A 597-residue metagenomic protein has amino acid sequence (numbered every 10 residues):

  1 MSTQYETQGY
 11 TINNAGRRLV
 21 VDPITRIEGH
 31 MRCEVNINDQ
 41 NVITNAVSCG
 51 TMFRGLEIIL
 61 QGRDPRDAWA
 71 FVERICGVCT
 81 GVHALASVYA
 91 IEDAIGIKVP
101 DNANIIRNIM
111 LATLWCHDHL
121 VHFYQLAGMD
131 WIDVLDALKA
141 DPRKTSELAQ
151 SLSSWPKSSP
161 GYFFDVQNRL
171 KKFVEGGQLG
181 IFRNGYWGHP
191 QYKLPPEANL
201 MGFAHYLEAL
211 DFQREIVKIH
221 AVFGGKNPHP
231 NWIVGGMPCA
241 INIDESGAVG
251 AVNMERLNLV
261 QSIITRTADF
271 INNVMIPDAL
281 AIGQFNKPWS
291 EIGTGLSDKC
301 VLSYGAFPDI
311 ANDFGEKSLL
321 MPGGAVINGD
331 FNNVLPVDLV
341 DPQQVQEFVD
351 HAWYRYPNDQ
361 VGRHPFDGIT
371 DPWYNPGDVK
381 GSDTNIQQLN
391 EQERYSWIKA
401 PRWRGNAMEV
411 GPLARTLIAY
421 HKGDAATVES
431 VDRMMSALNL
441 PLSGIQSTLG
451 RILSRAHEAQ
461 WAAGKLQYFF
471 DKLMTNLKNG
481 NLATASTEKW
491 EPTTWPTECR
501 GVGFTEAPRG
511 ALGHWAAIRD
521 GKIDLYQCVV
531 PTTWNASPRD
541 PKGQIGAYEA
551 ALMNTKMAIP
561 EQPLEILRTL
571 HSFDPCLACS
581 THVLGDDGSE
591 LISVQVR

Functional and structural regions predicted by a protein language model:
S2-R597: Metal/cofactor-centered catalytic core regions of large enzymes
